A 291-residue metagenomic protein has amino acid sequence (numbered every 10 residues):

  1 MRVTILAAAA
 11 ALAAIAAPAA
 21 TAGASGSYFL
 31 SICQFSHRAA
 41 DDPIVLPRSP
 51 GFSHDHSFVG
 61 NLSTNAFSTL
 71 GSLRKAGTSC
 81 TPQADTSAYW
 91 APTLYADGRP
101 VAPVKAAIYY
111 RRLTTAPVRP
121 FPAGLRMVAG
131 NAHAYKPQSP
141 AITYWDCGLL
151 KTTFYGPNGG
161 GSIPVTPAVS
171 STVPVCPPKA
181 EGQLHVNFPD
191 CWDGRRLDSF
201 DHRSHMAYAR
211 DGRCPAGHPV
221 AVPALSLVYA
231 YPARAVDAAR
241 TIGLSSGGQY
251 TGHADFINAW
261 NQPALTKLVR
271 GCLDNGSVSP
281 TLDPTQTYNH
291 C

Functional and structural regions predicted by a protein language model:
M1-A24: Secretory targeting and sorting signals
S25-S53, S57-V186, D193-C291: Primary mode marks residue(s) on the alpha4-beta5-alpha5 output face of response regulator receiver
